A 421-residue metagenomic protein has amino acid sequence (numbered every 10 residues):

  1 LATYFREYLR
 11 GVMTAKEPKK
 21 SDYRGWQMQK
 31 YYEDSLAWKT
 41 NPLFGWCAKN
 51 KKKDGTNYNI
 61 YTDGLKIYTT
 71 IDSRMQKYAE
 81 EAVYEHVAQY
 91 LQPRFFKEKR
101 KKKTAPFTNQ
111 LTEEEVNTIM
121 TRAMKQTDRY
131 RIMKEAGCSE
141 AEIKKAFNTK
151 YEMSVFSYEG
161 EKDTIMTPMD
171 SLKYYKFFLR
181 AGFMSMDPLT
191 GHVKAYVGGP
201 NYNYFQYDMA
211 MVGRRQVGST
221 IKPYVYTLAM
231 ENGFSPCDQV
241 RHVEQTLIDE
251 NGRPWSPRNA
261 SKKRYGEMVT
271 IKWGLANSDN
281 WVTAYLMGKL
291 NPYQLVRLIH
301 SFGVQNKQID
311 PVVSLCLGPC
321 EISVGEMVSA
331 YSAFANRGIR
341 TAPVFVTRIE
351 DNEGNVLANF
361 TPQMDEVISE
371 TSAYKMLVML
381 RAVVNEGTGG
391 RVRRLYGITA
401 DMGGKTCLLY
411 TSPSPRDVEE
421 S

Functional and structural regions predicted by a protein language model:
L1-E7, F234-L295, R340, N352-L377 (+1 more regions): Conserved catalytic neighborhood of penicillin-recognizing serine enzymes
L1-R131, L286, H300-S301, Q305-N306 (+2 more regions): Non-catalytic, structured segments within soluble enzyme domains
Y4, Y8, K66, R74 (+11 more regions): Extracytoplasmic/secreted proteins, especially bacterial periplasmic and envelope-associated proteins
M13, E17, V83-R94, L228 (+8 more regions): A generic secondary-structure signal for well-formed alpha-helical elements
K19, T69, S73-Q89, R122-D187 (+8 more regions): A penicillin-recognizing enzyme superfamily signal
T62-T70, L172, D208-R215, N259-S261 (+3 more regions): Second-shell loop/turn segments in exported
Q206-T227: Active/ligand-binding-proximal structured segments within catalytic/core domains that scaffold catalytic residues
P254-N259, N291-S329, A342-F345: Mid-domain, small-residue-enriched loop/turn segments at the edges of structured enzyme/sensor domains
